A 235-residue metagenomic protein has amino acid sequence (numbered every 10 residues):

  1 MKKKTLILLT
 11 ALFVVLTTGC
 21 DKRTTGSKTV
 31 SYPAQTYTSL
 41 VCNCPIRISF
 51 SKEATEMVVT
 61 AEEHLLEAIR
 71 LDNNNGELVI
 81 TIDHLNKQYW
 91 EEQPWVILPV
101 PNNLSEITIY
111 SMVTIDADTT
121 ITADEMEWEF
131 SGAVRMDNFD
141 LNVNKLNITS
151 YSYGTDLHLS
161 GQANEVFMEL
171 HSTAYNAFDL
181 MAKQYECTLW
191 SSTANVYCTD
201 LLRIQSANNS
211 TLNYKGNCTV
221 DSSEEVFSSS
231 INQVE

Functional and structural regions predicted by a protein language model:
M1-V30: Bacterial Sec-dependent N-terminal signal peptides
F13-V14, T55, T219: Single-residue recognition of alpha-helix boundary sites
G19-L66, E77-V79, D83-P99, I115-A117 (+1 more regions): Short acidic/polar N-terminal linker immediately downstream of export determinants
T38-V41, P45-F50, I97-L98, L104-E235: Extended, compositionally simple hydrophobic/Ser/Thr-rich segments that build repetitive fibrous architectures
L65-E67, W90-E92, N103, R135 (+1 more regions): Short loop/turn segments at connectors of secondary-structure elements within structured domains
N74: ATP/nucleoside-binding phosphotransfer catalytic cores, i.e., glycine-rich phosphate-binding loops
